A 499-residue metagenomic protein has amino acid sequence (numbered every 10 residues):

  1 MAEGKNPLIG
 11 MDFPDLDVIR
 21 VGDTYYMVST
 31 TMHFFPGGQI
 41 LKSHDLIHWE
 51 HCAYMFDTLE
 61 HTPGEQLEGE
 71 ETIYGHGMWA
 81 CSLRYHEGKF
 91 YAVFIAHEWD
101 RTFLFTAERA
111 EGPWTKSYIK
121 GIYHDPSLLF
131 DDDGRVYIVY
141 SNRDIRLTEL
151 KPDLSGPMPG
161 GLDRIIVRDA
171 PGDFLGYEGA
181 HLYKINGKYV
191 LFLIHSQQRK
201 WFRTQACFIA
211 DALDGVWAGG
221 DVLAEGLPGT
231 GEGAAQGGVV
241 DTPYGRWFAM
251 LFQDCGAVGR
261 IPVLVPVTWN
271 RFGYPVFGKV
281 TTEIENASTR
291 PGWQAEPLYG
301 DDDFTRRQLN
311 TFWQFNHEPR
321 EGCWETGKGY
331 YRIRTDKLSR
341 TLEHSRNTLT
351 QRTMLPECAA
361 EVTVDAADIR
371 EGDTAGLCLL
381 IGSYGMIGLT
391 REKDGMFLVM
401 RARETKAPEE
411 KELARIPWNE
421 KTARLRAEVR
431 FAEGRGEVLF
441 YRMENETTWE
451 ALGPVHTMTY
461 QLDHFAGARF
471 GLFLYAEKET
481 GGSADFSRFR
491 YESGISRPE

Functional and structural regions predicted by a protein language model:
M1-E499: Carbohydrate-active catalytic/glycan-binding domains of CAZyme proteins, especially the secreted or lumenal ectodomains
